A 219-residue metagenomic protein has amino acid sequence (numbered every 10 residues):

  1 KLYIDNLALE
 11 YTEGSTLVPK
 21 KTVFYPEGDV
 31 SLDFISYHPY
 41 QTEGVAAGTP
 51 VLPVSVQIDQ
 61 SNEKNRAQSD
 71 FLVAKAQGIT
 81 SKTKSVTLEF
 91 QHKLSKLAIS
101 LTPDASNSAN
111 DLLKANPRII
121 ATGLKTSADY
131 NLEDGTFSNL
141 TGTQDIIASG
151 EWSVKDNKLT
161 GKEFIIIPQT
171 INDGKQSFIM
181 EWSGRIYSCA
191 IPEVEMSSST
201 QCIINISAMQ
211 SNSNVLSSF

Functional and structural regions predicted by a protein language model:
K1, S106-A148: Short, ordered, surface-exposed loop/turn motifs in non-cytosolic proteins
K1-L113, G150-S153, K158-E163, P168-T170 (+3 more regions): Short, low-hydrophobicity acidic/polar segments
L2-E10, K125-N131, R185-A190: Surface-exposed loop/edge segments in extracytoplasmic proteins
K114-P117, C189-V194: Composition- and surface-driven signal marking solvent-exposed, interaction-prone regions in large proteins
P117-A121, K175-M180: Short conserved beta-strand and strand-loop elements enriched in small hydrophobics with frequent Asp/Gly
I147-V154, Y187-A190: Solvent-exposed, low-complexity segments and loops of surface/extracellular structural proteins
